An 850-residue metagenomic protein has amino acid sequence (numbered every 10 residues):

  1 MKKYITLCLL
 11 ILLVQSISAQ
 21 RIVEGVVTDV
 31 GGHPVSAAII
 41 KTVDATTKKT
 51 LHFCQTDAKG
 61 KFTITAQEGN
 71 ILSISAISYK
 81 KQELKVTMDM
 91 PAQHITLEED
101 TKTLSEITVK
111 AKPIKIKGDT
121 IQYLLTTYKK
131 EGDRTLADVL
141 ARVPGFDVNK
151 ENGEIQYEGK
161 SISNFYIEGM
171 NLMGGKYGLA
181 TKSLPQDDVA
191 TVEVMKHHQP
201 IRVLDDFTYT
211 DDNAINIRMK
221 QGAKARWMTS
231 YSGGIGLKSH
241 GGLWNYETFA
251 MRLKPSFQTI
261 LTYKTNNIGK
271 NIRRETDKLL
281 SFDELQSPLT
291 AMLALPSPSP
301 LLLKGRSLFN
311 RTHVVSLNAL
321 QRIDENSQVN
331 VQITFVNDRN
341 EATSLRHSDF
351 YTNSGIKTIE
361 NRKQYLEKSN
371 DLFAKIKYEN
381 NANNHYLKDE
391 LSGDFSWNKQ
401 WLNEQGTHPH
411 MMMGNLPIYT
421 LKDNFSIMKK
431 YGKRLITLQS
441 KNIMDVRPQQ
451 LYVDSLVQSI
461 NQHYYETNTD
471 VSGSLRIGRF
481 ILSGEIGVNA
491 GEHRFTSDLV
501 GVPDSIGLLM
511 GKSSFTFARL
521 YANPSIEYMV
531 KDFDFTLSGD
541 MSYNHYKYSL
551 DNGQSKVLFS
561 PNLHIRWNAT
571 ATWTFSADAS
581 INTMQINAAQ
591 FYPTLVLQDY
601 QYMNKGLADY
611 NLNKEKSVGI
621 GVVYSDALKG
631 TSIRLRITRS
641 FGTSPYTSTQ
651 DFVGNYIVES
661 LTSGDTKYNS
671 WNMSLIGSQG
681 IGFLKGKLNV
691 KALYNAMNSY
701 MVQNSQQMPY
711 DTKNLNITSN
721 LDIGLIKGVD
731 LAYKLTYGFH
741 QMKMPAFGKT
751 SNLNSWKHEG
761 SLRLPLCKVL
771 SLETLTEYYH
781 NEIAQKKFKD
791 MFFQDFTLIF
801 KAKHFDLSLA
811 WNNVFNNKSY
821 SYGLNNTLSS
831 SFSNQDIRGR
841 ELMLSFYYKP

Functional and structural regions predicted by a protein language model:
Q20, V26, G32, K59-K61 (+18 more regions): Membrane-proximal, glycine/serine-rich, low-complexity loop/turn segments characteristic of large bacterial
V30-A45: Short, ordered, surface-exposed loop/turn motifs in non-cytosolic proteins
V43-K49, I71-K85: A short, solvent-exposed loop/turn motif at the edges and junctions of modular extracellular/periplasmic domains
T46-K61: Short, acidic Ser/Thr/Gly-rich low-complexity loop/linker segments typical of extracellular and cell-surface proteins
D205-F207, I272-K278, E341-T358, L391 (+13 more regions): Outer-membrane beta-barrel translocator domains and adjoining extracellular loop/strand segments of Gram-negative
S239-H240, S307-F309, Q364-N370, P409-Y419 (+10 more regions): Replace "Gram-negative outer membrane beta-barrel proteins" with "bacterial and organellar outer membrane beta-barrel
L320-D338, E367-D551, N568, T572 (+4 more regions): Face-selective signature of the C-terminal outer-membrane beta-barrel domain
T718-Y737, F747-P850: Conserved C-terminal beta-signal and adjacent last beta-strands/turns of outer-membrane beta-barrel proteins
